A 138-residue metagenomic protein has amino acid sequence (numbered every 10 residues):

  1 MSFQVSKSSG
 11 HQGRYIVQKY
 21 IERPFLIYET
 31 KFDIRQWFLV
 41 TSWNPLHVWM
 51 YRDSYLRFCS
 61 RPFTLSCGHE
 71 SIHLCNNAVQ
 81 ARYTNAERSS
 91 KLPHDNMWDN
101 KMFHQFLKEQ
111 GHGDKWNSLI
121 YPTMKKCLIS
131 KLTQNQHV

Functional and structural regions predicted by a protein language model:
M1-V138: Catalytic core of tubulin tyrosine ligase-like
